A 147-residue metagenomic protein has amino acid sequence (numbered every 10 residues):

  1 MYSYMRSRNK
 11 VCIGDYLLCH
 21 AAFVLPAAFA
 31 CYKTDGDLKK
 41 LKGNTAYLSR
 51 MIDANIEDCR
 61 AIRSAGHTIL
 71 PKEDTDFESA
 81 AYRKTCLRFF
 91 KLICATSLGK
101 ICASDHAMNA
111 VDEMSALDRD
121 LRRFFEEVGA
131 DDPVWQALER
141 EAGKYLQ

Functional and structural regions predicted by a protein language model:
M1-L70: Internal alpha-helical scaffold of NAD(P)-dependent oxidoreductase catalytic cores
I56, R63-Q147: NAD(P)-dependent Rossmann-like dehydrogenase/reductase catalytic/cofactor-binding core
